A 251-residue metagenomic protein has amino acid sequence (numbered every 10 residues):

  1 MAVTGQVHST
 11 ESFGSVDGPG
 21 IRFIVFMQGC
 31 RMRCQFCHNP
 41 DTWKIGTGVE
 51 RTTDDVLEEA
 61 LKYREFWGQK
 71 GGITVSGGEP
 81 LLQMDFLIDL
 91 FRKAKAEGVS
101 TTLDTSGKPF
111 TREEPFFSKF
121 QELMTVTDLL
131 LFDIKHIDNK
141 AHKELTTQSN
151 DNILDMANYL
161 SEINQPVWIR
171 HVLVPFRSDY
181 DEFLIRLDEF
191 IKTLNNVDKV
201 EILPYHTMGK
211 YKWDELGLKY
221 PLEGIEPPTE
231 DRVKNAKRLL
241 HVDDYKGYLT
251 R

Functional and structural regions predicted by a protein language model:
M1-M27, R31-V49, K62-Q69: N-terminal [4Fe-4S]-dependent radical SAM core
M1-S15, W168, L173-R251: Auxiliary Fe-S-binding modules of radical SAM enzymes
R22, G48, T52, E79-L82 (+1 more regions): Generic, well-ordered alpha-helical segments
M32, F36, Q69, Q148 (+3 more regions): Short, well-ordered coil loops that connect the C-terminus of an alpha-helix to the N-terminus of a beta-strand
D41-I45, K143-S149, G217-E226: Short glycine-enriched, charge-decorated loop/helix-capping segments at active-site entrances that position
L61-E65, Q69-G72, G77, L81-L203 (+2 more regions): Conserved AdoMet/S-adenosylmethionine-binding subsite of the radical SAM
